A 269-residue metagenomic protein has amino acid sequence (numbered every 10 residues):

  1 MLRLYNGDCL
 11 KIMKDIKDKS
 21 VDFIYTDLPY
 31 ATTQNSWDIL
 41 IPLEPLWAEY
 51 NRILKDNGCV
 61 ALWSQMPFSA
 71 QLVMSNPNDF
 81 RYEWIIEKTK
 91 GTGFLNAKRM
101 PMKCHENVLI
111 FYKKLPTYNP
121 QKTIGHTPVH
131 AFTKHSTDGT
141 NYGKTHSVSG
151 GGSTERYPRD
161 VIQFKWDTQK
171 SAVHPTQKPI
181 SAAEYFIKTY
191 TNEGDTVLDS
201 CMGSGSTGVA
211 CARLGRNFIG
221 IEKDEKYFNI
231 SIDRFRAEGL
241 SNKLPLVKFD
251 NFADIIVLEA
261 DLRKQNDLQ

Functional and structural regions predicted by a protein language model:
M1-I221, K226-I230, N266-Q269: Core catalytic lobe of class I
M1-M13, D233-D267: S-adenosyl-L-methionine
